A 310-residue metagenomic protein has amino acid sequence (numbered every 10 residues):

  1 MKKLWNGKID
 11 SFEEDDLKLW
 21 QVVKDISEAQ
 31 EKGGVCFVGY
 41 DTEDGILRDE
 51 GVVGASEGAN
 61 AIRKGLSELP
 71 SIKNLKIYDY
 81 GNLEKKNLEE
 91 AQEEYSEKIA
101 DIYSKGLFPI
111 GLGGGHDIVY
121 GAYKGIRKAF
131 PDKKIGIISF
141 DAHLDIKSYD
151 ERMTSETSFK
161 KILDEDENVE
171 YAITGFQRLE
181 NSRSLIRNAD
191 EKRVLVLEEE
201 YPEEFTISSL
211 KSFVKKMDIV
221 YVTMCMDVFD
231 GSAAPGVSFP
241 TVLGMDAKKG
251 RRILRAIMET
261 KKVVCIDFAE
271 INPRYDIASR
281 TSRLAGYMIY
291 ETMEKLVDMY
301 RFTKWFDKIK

Functional and structural regions predicted by a protein language model:
K2-K310: Conserved alpha-helical scaffold segments that buttress catalytic/binding sites
